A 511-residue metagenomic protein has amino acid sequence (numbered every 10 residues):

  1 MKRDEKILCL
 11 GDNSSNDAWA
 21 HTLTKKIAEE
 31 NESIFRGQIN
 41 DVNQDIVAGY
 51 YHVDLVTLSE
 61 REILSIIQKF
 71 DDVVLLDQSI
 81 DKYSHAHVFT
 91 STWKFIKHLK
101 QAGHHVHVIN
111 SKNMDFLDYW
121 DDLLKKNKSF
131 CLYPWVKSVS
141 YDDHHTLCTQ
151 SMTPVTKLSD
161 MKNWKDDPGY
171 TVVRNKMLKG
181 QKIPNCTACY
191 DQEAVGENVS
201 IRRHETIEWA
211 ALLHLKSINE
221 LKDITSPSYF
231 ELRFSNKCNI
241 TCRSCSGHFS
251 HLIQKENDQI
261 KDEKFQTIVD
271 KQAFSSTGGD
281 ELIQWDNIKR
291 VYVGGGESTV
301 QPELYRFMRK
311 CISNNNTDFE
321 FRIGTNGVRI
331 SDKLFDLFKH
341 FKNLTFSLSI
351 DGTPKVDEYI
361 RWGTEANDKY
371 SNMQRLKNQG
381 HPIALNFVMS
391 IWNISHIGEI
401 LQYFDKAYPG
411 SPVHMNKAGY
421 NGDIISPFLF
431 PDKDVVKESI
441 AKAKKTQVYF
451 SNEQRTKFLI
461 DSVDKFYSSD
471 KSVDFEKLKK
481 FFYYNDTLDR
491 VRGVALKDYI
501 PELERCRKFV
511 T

Functional and structural regions predicted by a protein language model:
L8-T22: Glycine-rich adenosine-cofactor-binding loop
T22-N31: A short, Lys/Arg-enriched amphipathic alpha-helix followed by its capping loop at the start of a domain
L23, S91-F95, G278-E281, F307 (+3 more regions): A general structural detector for well-ordered alpha-helical segments in enzyme core domains, enriched
E32-Q44: A short beta-strand-loop structural module common to alpha/beta enzyme folds
Y50-I63: Glycine-rich, highly charged phosphate/nucleotide-binding loops
N113-D142, T146, V155-S159, Q254 (+3 more regions): Radical SAM enzyme [4Fe-4S]-AdoMet core and its adjacent flexible, acidic and glycine-rich loops/tails across
F116-S235, T241-K264, N485-T511: Flexible mid-to-C-terminal extensions adjoining Fe-S/redox cofactors in radical SAM and related proteins
P227-K237, H248-S275, D286-P302, N314-S331 (+3 more regions): Core AdoMet radical
